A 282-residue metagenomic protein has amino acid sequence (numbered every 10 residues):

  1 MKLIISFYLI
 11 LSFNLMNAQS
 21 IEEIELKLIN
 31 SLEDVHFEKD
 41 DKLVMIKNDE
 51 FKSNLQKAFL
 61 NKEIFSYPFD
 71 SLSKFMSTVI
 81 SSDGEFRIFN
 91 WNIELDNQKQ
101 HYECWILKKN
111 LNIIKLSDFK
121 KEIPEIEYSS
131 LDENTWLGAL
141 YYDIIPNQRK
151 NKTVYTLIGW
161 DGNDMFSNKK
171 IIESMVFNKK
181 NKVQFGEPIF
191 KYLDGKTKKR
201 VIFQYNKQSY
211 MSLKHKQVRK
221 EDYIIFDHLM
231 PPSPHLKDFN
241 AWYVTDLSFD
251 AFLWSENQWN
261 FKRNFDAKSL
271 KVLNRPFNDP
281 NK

Functional and structural regions predicted by a protein language model:
M1-S31: Bacterial Sec-dependent N-terminal signal peptides
Q19-I88, N92: Start-of-domain marker
F37, I93, Q98-H101, W160-N163 (+1 more regions): Short, conserved, GDST-rich strand-edge loop motifs in beta-rich repeat architectures
E85-N92, T153-D161, D222-H228: Short beta-strand elements that form the blades of beta-propeller/WD-repeat-like and other beta-sheet-rich scaffold
Y102-N110, I171-K179, V244-S255: Beta-propeller blade signature
I114-I123, Q184-L193, F261-A267: Beta-propeller fold detector
Y128-W136, L140-R149, Q184-A251: Short aromatic loop motif centered on NTY/YTY
P231-K282: Hydrophilic extracytoplasmic domains
